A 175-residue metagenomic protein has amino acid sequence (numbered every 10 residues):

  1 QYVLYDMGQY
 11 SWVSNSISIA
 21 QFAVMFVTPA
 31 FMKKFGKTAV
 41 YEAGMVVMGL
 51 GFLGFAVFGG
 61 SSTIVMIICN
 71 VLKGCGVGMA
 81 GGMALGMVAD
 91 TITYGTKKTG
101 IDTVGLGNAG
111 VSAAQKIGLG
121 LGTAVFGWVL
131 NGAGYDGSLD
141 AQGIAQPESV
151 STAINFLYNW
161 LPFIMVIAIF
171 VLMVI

Functional and structural regions predicted by a protein language model:
Q1-I175: Membrane-embedded alpha-helical bundles of multi-pass transporters/translocases, especially carrier/permease families
